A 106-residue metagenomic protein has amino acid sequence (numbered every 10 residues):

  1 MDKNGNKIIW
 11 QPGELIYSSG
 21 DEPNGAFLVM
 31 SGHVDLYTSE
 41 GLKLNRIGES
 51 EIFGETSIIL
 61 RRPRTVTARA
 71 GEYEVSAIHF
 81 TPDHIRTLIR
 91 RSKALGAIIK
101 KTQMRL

Functional and structural regions predicted by a protein language model:
D2-K3: PAS-family sensory modules
N6-Y73: Cyclic nucleotide-binding regulatory domains
K43, S76, A94: Short phosphate-engaging motifs
G48, F80, R90: A conserved hydrophobic position in a structured secondary element of the catalytic/binding core that shapes
E74-H84: A short hydrophobic beta-strand segment most commonly corresponding to one strand of the jelly-roll/cupin
D83-L106: A small-molecule sensor/coupling module
